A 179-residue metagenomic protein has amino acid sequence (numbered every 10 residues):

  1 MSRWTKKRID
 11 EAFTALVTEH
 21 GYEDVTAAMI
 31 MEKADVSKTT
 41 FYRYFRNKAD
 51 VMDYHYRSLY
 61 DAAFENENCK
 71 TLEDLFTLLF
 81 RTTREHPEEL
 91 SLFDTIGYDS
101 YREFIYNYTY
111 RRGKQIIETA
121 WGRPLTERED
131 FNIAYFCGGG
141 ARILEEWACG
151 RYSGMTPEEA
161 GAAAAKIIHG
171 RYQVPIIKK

Functional and structural regions predicted by a protein language model:
S2-T14, T18, E23-D35, Y42-C69 (+2 more regions): An amphipathic alpha-helix adjacent to DNA-recognition modules
E11, Y54, S58, N107 (+5 more regions): Short, residue-level hotspots on alpha-helical faces of the histone-fold and other alpha-helical interaction modules
T14-V17, Y60, F64, R84 (+1 more regions): Regular secondary-structure segments
T18-H20, K33, P124-F131, C149: Cytosolic nucleotide-binding catalytic cores of signal-transduction proteins
V25-T26, S91-T95, T156: Short, hydrophobic secondary-structure boundary micro-motifs
H55, L78-I117: Amphipathic alpha-helical segments used for helix-helix packing
Y98-L144: Amphipathic alpha-helical packing segments from all-alpha helical-bundle domains
C149-K179: C-terminal peripheral helix-coil segments that are non-catalytic and often amphipathic
